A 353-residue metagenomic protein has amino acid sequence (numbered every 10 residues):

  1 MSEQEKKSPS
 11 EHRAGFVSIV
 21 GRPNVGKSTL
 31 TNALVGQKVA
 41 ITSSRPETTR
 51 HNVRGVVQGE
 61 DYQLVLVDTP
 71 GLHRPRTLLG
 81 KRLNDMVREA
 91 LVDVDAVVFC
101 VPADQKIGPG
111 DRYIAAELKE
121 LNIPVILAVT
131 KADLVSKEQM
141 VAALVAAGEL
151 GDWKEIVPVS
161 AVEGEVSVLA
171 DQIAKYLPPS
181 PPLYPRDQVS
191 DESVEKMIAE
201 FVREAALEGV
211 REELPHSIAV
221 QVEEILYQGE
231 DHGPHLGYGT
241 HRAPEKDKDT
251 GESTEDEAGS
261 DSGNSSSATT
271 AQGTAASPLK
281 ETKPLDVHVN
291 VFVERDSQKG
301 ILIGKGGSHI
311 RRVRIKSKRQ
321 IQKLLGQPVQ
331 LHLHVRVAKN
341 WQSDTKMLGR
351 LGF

Functional and structural regions predicted by a protein language model:
S2-D85, E89-L91: Conserved G1/Walker A P-loop phosphate-binding module
V20, N24, L30, V53 (+8 more regions): Residue-level signature of catalytic and energy-coupling elements of molecular machines, predominantly ATP/GTP-dependent
G26, E165, H309: Conserved glycine(s) of the Walker
Q37, V56-E60, A90, V94-V97 (+7 more regions): Conserved, well-folded catalytic cores of nucleic-acid-processing and energy-transducing macromolecular machines
T49, L72-R74, K106-I107, V135-S136 (+1 more regions): Catalytic P-loop NTPase motifs of RecA-like helicase/translocase cores
D85-I156, D231, H235, P278-K280: Conserved C-terminal guanine-recognition region of P-loop GTPase G domains, centered on the G4
D133-S190: Canonical P-loop GTPase G-domain recognition
V194-F353: P-loop NTP-binding site
